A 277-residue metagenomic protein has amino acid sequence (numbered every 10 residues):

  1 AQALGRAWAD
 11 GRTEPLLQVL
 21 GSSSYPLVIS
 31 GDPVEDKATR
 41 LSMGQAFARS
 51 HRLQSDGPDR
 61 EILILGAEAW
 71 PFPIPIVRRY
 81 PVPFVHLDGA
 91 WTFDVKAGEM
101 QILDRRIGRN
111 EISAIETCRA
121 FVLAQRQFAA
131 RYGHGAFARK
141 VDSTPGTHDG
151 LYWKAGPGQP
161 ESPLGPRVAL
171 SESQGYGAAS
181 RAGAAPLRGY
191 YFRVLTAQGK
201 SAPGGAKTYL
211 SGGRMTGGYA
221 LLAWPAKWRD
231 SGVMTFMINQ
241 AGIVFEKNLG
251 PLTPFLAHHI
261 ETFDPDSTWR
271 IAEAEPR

Functional and structural regions predicted by a protein language model:
A1-D10, Q54-S55, A97-L123, Q127: Short, low-complexity N-terminal intrinsically disordered segments enriched in polar/charged residues
A1-G5, T13, L17-L20, P73 (+4 more regions): Extracytoplasmic/secreted envelope proteins and their assembly/folding machinery, especially bacterial periplasmic
A3-E14, P26-P33, K37, M43-F47 (+2 more regions): A domain-level signal for the mature, folded cores of soluble proteins
R12-S24, A138-V141: Short, well-ordered alpha-helical segments enriched in acidic and aromatic residues
S24-P73, R181, A185-R188, R193 (+2 more regions): Surface-exposed, charged secondary-structure patches
R60-I112, I243, K247: Short beta-strand edge/turn micro-motifs at domain boundaries
F128-D230: Flexible, glycine-rich surface segments
G217-A274: C-terminal soluble interaction/assembly domains
